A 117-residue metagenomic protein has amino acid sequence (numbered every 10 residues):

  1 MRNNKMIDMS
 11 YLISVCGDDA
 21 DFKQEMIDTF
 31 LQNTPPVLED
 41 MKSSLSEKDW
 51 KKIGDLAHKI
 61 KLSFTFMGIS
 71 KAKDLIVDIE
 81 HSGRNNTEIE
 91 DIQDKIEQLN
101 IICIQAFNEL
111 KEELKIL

Functional and structural regions predicted by a protein language model:
M1-K5, K23-M26, L31-Q32, S63-D78 (+1 more regions): Amphipathic, coiled-coil-like alpha-helical segments
M1-N3, I7, Y11-V15: Extended low-complexity intrinsically disordered regions
M41, L45-K52, M67, N86-E90: Short helix-adjacent coil turns
I60: An anion-binding catalytic pocket shared by soluble metabolic enzymes
